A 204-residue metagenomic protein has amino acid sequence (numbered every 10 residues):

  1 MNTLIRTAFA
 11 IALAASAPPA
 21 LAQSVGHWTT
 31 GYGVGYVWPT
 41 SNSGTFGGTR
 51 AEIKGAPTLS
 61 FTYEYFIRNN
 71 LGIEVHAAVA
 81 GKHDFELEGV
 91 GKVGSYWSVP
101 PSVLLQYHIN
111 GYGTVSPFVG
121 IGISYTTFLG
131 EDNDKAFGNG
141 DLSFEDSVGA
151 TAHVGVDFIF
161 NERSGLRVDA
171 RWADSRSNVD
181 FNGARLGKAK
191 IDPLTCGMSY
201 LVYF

Functional and structural regions predicted by a protein language model:
M1-G26, F204: Cleavable N-terminal export/targeting peptides
L4-A8, A150, L194: Alpha-helical transmembrane segments
Q23-V25, V34-T40, T62-A136, P193-F204: Gram-negative (and chloroplast) outer-membrane scaffold detector with strong preference for beta-barrel transmembrane
S24, T49-G55, V90-S98, G138-V148 (+1 more regions): Replace "Gram-negative outer membrane beta-barrel proteins" with "bacterial and organellar outer membrane beta-barrel
G31-T62: N-terminal targeting signals for Sec/Tat export/insertion, comprising classic cleavable signal peptides
S43-G44, D132, V179-N182: Short aromatic-enriched loop/helix-cap "lid" or pocket-rim segments at secondary-structure transitions that line
K82-L87, S95, A152, F160-F204: Predominantly the C-terminal beta-signal and adjacent terminal strand-loop region of outer-membrane beta-barrel
P101-L105, G120-Y125, E145-V156, W172: Hydrophobic alpha-helical segments of small multi-pass membrane proteins
